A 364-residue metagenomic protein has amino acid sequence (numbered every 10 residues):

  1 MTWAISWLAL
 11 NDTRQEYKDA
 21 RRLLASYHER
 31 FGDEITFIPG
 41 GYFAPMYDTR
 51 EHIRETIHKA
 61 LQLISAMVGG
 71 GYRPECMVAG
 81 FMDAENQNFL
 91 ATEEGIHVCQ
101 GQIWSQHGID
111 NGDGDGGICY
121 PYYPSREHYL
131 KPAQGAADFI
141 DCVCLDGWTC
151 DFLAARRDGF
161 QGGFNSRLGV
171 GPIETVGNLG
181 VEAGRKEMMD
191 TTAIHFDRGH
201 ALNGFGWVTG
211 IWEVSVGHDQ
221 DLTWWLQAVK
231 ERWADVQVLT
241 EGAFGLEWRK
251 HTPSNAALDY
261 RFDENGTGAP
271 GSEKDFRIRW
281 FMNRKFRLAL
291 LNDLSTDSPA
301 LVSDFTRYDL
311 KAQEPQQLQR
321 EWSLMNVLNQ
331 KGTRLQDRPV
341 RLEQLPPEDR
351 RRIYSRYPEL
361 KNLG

Functional and structural regions predicted by a protein language model:
A4-F81, A137-V176, A201-V214, T333-E343: Metal-dependent polysaccharide deacetylase catalytic core of the NodB/CE4 family, i.e., the active-site-bearing domain
L10-T13, F43-Y47, D83-N88, Q106-D110 (+3 more regions): Short catalytic/ligand-binding loop motif for oxyanion handling, primarily in non-cytosolic enzymes, centered on
K18-E29, A66-G69, Q87-Q100, Q227-E231: Short, surface-exposed basic-aromatic patches at helix termini and helix-loop junctions that form
F37-P39, Q100-G116, V236-E247: A generic structural motif
C76-A201, P253-G271: Active-site-adjacent pocket scaffolds in enzyme catalytic domains
V181-K250: Substrate-binding cleft of secreted/luminal carbohydrate-active enzymes
W248-D293: Surface beta-strand/loop "capping" patches
D293-L363: Acidic-aromatic substrate-binding/catalytic surfaces of carbohydrate-active enzymes
